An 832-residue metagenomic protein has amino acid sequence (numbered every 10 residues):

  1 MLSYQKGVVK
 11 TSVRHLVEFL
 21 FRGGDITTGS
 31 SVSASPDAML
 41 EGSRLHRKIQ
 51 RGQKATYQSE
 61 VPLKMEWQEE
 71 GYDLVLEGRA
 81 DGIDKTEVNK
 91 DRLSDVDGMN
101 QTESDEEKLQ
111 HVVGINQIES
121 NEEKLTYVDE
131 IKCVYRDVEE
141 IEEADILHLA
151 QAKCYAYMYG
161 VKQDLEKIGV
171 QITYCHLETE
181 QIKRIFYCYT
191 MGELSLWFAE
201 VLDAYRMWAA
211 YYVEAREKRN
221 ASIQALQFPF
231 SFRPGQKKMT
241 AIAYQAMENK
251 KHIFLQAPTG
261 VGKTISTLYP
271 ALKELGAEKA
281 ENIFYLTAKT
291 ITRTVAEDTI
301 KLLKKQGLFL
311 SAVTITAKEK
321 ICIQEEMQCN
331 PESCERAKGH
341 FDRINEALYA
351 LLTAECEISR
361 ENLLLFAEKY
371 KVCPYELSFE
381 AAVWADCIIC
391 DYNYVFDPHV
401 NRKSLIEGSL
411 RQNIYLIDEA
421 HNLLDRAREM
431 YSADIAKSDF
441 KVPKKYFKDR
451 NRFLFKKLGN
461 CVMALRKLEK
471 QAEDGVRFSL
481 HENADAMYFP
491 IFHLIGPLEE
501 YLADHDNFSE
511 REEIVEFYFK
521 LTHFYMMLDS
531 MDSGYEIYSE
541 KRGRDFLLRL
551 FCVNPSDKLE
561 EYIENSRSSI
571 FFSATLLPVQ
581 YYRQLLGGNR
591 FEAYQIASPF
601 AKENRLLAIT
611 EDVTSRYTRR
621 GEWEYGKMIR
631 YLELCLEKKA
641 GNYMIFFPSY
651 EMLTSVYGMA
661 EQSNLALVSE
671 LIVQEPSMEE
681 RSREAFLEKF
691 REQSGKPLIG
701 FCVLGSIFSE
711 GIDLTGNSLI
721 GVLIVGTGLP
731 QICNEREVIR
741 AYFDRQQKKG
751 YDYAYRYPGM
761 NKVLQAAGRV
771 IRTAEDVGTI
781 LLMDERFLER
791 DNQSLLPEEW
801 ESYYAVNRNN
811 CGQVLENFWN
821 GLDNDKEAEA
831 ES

Functional and structural regions predicted by a protein language model:
M1-T86: Metal-dependent nuclease catalytic cores that hydrolyze phosphodiester bonds in DNA/RNA, characterized by
Y72-K90, E103, G114, E119-S195: Mg2+/Mn2+-dependent nuclease catalytic core
E214-Q256: Conserved pre-motif I regulatory segment
L226, K279-I388, F396, K445 (+3 more regions): A substrate-engagement module of RecA-like helicase motors
E248-A271, N282: Walker A/P-loop
T267, K273, T294, E368-C387 (+4 more regions): Signature of the SF2 helicase/ATPase Hel1-core->accessory helical subdomain module
L363-I388, H399-I406, E500-T614, R619 (+3 more regions): A contiguous, basic/glycine-rich beta-loop/short-helix subdomain that forms a polymer-engagement track
E611-W623, Q674-L788: Conserved RecA-like P-loop NTPase helicase motor core
